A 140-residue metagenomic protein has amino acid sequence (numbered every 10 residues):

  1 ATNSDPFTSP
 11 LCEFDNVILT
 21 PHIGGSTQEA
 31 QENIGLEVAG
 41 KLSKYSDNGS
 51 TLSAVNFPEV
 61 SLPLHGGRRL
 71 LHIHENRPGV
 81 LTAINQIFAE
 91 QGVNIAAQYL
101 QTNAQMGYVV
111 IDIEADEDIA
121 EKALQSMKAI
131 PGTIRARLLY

Functional and structural regions predicted by a protein language model:
A1-L64, Y108, Y140: Rossmann-like dinucleotide-binding domain for NAD(H)/NADP(H)
L52-Y140: A conserved regulatory-domain signal marking ACT and ACT-like small-molecule sensing domains and adjacent regulatory
